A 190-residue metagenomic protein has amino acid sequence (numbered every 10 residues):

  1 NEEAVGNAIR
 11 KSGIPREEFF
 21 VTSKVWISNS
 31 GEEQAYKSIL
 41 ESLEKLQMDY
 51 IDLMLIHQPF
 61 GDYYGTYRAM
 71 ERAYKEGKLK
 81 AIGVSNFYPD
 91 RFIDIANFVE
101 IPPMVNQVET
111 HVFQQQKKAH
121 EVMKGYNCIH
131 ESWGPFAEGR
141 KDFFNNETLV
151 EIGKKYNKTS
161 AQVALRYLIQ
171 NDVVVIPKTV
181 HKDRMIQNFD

Functional and structural regions predicted by a protein language model:
N1, I27, F87-P89: Repeated polar recognition positions within modular binding domains
N1, L53, G83-V84: Short beta-strand segments at enzyme active-site cores
N1-F19, F136-A137: N-terminal binding-site loop/beta-alpha segment at the start of enzyme catalytic domains that lines or forms
R10, W26-A73: Glycine/small-residue-rich loop that forms an oxyanion/phosphate-binding "nest" at active or ligand-binding sites
P15, Q47-Y50, K78, P102: Short loop/turn motifs at secondary-structure junctions
V21-K24: Extended hydrophobic secondary-structure segments that form protein cores and membrane-embedded regions
Q58-D190: Beta/alpha (TIM)-barrel catalytic core signal, keyed to glycine-rich beta->alpha loops juxtaposed to Asp/Glu that bind
